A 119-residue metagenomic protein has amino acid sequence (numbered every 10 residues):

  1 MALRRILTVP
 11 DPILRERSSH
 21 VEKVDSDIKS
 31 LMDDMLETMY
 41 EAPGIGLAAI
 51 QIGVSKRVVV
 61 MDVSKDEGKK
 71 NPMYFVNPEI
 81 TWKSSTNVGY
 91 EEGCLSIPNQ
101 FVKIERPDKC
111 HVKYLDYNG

Functional and structural regions predicted by a protein language model:
M1-G119: Positively charged
